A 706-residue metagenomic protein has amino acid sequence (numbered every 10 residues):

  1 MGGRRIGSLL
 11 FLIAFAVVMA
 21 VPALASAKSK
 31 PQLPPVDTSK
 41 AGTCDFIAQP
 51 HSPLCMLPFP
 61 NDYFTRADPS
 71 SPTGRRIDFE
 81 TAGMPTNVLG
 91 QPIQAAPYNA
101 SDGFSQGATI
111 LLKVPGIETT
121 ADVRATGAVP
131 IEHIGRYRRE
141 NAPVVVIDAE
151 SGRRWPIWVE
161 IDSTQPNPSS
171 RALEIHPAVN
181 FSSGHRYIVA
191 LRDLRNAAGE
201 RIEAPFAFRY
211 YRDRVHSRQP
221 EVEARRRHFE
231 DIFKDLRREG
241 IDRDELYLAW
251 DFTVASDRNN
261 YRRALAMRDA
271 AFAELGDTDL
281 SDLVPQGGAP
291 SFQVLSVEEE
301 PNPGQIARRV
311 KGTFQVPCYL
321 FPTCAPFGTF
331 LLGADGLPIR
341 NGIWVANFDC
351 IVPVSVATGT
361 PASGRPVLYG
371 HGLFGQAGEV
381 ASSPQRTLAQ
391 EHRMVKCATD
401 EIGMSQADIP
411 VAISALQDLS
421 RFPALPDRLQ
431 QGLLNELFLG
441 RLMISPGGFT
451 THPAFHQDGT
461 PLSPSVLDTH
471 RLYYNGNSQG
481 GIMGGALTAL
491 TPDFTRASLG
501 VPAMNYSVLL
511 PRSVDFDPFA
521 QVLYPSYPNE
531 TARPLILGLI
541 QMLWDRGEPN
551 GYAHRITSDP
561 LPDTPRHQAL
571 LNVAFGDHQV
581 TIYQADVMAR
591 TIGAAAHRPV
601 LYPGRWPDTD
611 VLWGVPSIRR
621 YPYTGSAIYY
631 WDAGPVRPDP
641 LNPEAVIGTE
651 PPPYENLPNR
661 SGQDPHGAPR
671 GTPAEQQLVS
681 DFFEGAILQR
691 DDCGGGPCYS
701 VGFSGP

Functional and structural regions predicted by a protein language model:
M1-I13: Bacterial N-terminal signal peptides that target proteins for export
L10-P22: Bacterial N-terminal signal peptides
K28, V123-P130, P156-V159, R186-A190 (+11 more regions): Short, solvent-exposed loop/turn and secondary-structure capping segments
K28-C324: Acidic, low-complexity Ser/Thr/Gly/Pro-rich repeat segments typical of extracellular/periplasmic and surface-exposed
Q165-R192, N196-A197, N341-Q385: A conserved hydrophobic secondary-structure block that centers on an alpha-helix together with its immediately flanking
P322-A346, T358-G459: Cap/lid segment of the alpha/beta-hydrolase catalytic domain
A424-Q431, T495-P706: C-terminal subdomain of alpha/beta-hydrolase-fold enzymes, centered on the catalytic histidine and its supporting
F455-P511: Primarily recognizes the serine-hydrolase "nucleophile elbow" in alpha/beta-hydrolase and SGNH/GDSL folds
